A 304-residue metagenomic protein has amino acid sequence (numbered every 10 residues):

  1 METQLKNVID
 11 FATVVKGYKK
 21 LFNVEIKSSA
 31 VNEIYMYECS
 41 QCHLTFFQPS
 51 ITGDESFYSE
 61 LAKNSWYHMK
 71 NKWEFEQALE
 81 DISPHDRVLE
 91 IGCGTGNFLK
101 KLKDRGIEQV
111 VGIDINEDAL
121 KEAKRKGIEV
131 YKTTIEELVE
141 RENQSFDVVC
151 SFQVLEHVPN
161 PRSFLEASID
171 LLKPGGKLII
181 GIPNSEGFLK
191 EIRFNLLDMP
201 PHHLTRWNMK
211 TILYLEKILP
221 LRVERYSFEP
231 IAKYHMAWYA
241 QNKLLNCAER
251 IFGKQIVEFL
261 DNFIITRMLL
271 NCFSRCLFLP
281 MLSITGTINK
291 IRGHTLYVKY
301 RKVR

Functional and structural regions predicted by a protein language model:
M1-E2, K210-F228: A SAM-dependent methyltransferase catalytic signature shared across enzymes that methylate proteins
M1-Q144, V148-F152, R162-L165, S227-E229 (+2 more regions): Conserved N-terminal segment of class I S-adenosyl-L-methionine
Q4-T13, E224-D261: Conserved catalytic loop of SAM-dependent methyltransferase domains
V8-T13, I180-L215: Short, glycine-/aromatic-enriched active-site segment of Class I SAM-dependent methyltransferases
G17-K20, S56-S65, I192-P200, Q241-N246: Short glycine/proline- and charge-enriched loop/turn segments that cap or connect secondary-structure elements
Q153-H157: A short His-aromatic
R162-K177: A short glycine-rich, Lys/Arg-flanked "PGG" loop and its adjoining helix->strand segment in the class I
S283-R304: C-terminal lobe and adjacent flexible extensions of AdoMet/dcAdoMet transferase-like proteins
